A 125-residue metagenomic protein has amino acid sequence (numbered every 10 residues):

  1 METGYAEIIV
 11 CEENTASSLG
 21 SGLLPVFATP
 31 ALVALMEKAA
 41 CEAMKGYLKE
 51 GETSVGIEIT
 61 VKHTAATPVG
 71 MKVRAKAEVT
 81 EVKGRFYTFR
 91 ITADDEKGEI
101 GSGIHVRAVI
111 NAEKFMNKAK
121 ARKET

Functional and structural regions predicted by a protein language model:
M1-F27: Catalytic strand-loop segment that frames the active site of acyl-thioester-processing enzymes
C11-E13, T80-G84, D94-G98, A108-A112: Short coil/turn motifs at secondary-structure junctions
T29-V33: Conserved N-terminal beta-strand and adjoining loop/helix that marks the start of the Nudix/MutT-like hydrolase domain
E42-R74: Hydrophobic beta-strand-centered segment that forms part of the acyl-chain substrate-binding groove
V61-E96: Hydrophobic beta-sheet segments that form the core/acyl-binding groove of ACP/CoA-dependent acyl-chain-processing
V106-T125: C-terminal output/interaction extensions
